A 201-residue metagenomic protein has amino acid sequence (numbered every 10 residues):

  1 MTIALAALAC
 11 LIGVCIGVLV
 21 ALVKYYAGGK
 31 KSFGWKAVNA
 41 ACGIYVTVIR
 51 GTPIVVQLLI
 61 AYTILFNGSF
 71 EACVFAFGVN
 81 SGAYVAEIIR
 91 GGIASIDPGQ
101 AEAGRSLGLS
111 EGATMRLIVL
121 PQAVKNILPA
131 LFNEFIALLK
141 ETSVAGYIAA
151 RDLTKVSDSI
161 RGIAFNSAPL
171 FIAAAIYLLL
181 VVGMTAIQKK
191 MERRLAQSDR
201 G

Functional and structural regions predicted by a protein language model:
M1-G201: Transmembrane alpha-helices and adjacent helix-loop boundaries
